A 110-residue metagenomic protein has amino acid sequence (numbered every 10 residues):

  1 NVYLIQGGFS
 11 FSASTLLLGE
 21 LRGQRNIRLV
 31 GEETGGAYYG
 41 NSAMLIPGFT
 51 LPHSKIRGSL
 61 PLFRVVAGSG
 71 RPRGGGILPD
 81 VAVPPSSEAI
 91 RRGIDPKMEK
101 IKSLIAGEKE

Functional and structural regions predicted by a protein language model:
N1-E110: C-terminal "post-core" interaction segments
